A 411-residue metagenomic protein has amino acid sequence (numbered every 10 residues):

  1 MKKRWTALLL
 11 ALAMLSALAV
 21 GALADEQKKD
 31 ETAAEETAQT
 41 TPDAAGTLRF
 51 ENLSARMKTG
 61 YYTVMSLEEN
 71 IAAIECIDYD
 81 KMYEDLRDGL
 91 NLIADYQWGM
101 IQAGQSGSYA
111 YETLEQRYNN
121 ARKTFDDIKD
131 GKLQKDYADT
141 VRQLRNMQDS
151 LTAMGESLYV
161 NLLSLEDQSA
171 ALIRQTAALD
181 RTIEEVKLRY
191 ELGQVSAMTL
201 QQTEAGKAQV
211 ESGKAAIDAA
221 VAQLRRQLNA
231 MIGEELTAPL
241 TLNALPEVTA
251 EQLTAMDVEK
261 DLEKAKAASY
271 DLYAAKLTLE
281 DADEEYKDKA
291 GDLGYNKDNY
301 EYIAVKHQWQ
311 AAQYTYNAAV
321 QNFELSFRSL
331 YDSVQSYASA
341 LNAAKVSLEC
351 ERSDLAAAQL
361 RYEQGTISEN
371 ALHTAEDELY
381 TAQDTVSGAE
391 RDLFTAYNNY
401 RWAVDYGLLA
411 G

Functional and structural regions predicted by a protein language model:
K2-D25: Sec-dependent N-terminal signal peptides of Gram-positive bacterial secreted proteins and lipoproteins
D25-E156: Short flexible linkers and secondary-structure junctions
E31-D43, F50, M100, Q143 (+2 more regions): Acidic, low-complexity, intrinsically disordered peripheral segments
Y62-M65, I128-L133, L158-R181, K207-A220 (+3 more regions): Amphipathic, heptad-repeat-like alpha-helical segments
R122-R145, Y273, Y286-Q313, N317: Small/polar (Gly/Ser/Thr/Ala-rich) solvent-exposed segments that form structured loops/beta-strands/short helices used
G155, S212-E234, F327, L348-Y406: Short segments within alpha-helical structural elements
I183-L200, Y295, D354-A375: Alpha-helical hairpins and coiled-coil heptad-repeat segments
D218-K260, L272, N398-G411: Short, solvent-exposed, mixed-charge loop/turn linkers that connect secondary-structure elements
